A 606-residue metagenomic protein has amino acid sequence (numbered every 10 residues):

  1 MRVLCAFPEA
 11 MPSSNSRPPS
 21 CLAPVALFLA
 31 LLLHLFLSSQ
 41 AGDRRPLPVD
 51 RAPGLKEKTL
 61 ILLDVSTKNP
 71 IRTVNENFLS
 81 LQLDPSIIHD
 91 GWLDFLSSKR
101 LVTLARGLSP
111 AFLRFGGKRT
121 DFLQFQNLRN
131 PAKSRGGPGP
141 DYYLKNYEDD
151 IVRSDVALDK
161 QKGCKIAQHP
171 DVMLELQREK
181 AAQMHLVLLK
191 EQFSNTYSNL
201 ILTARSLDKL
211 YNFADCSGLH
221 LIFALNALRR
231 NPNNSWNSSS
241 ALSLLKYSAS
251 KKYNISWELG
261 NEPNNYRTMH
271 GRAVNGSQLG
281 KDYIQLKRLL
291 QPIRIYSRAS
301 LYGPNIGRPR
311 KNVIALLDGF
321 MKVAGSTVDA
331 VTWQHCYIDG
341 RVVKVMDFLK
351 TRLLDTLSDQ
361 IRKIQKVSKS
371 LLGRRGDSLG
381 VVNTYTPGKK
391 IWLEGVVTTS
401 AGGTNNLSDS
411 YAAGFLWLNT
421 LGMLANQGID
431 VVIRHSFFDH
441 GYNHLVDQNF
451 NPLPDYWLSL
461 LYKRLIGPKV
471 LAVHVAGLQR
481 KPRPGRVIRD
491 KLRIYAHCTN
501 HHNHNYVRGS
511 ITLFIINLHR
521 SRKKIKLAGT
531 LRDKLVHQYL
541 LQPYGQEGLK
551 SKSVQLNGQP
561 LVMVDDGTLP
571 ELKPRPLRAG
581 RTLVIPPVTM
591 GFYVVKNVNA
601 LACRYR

Functional and structural regions predicted by a protein language model:
R2-A330, S358-E394, T398-R606: Non-catalytic accessory regions flanking glycosidase/transglycosidase catalytic cores in CAZymes
R267-V274, Q334-D359: Substrate-binding/catalytic cleft of secreted carbohydrate-active enzymes, primarily glycoside hydrolases
